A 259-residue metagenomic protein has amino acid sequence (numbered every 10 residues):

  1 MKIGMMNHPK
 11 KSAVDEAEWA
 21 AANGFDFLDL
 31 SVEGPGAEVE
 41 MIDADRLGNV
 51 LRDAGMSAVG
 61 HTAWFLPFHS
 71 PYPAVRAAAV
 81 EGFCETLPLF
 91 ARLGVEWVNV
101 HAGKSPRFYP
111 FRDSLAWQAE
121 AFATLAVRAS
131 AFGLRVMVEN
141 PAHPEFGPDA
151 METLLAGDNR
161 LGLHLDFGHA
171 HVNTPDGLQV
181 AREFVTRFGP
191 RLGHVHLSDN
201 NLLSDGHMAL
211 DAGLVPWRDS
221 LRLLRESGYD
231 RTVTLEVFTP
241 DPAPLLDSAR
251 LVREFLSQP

Functional and structural regions predicted by a protein language model:
M1-K2, K10-G24, G55, A119 (+2 more regions): Histidine-acidic metal/acid-base catalytic patches
M1-L87, A91, G162, R253-P259: N-terminal pre-domain/capping segments
M6-K10, S31-P35, A63-P67, G103-S105 (+4 more regions): Active-site beta-loop-alpha junctions enriched in small/polar residues
K11-V14, R52-D53, H69-G162, V172: Active-site acidic/histidine proton-transfer and metal-coordination neighborhood in alpha/beta enzyme cores
D26-F27, S57, E96, R135 (+1 more regions): Residue-level detector of anion-binding/catalytic polar loops
D29, V59-G60, N99, M137 (+3 more regions): Conserved beta-strand positions in the central sheet of alpha/beta enzyme cores
G34-V39, A58-T62, L89-L93, S130-F132 (+3 more regions): Short C-terminal domain-edge/linker segments immediately following a structured domain
V39-I42, S70-V75, Y109-S114, T174-G177 (+2 more regions): Short, solvent-exposed loop/turn segments at secondary-structure boundaries
